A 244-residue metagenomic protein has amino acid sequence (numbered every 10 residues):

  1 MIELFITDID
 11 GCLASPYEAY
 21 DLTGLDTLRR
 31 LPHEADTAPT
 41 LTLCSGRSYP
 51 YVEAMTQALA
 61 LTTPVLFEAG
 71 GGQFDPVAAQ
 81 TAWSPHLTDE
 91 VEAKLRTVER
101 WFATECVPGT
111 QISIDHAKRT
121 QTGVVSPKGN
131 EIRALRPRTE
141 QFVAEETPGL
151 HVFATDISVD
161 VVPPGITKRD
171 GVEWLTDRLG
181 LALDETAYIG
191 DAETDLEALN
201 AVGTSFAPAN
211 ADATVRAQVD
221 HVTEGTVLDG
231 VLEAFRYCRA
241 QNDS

Functional and structural regions predicted by a protein language model:
M1-I9, D26, D177-L181: Non-catalytic pre-domain segments flanking phosphatase-related domains
I2-E18, L199: Asp-based phosphoryl-transfer active-site loop
T7, F67, G190-D191: Active-site flanking residues adjacent to catalytic metal/cofactor-binding acidic residues
E18-A19, E53-Q57, A78-A79, R136 (+2 more regions): Short amphipathic alpha-helical segments
L22-S113: Active-site phosphate-binding/coordination module
T37-L41, T62-T63, D184-T186, N200-T204 (+1 more regions): Short active-site oxyanion
V98-A201, N210: Conserved acidic, metal-coordinating active-site core of Asp-based, Mg2+-dependent phosphoryl-transfer enzymes
A201, S205-S244: Asp-based, Mg2+/Mn2+-dependent phosphohydrolase catalytic module
